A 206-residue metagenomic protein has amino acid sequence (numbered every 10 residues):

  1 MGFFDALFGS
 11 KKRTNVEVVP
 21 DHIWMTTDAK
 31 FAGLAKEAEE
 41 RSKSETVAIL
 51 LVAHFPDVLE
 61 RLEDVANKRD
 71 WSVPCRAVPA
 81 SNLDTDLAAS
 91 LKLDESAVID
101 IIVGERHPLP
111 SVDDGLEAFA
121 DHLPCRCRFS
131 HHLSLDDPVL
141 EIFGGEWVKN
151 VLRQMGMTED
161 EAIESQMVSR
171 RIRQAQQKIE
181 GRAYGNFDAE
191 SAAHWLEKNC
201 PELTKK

Functional and structural regions predicted by a protein language model:
M1-E17, P56-D64: Short, compositionally biased "basic patch" segments
R13-H54: Conserved interdomain hinge at the start of the Helicase C-terminal
N15-M25, V73-N82, I101-G104: Acidic/glycine-enriched edge-of-secondary-structure segments
R41-L62, M167-I172, G185-D188: Conserved strand-helix element at the start of the C-terminal RecA-like helicase core
D57-R69, V78-R126: SF2 helicase motor core recognition
S72-T85, R128-D136, E159-S169: A generic structural motif
D100, G104, P108, G115-I163: Conserved segment of the helicase C-terminal RecA-like domain
D137-L140, G144, K149-K206: Non-catalytic, charged low-complexity extensions flanking SF2 helicase motor domains
